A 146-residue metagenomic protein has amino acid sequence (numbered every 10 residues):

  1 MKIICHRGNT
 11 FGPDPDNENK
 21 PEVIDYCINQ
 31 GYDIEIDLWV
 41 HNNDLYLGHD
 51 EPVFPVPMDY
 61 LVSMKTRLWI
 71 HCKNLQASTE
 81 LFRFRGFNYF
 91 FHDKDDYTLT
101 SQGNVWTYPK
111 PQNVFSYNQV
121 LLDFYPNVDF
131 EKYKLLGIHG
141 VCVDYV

Functional and structural regions predicted by a protein language model:
M1-V146: Phosphate-group recognition and catalysis centered on beta-loop-alpha active-site segments
